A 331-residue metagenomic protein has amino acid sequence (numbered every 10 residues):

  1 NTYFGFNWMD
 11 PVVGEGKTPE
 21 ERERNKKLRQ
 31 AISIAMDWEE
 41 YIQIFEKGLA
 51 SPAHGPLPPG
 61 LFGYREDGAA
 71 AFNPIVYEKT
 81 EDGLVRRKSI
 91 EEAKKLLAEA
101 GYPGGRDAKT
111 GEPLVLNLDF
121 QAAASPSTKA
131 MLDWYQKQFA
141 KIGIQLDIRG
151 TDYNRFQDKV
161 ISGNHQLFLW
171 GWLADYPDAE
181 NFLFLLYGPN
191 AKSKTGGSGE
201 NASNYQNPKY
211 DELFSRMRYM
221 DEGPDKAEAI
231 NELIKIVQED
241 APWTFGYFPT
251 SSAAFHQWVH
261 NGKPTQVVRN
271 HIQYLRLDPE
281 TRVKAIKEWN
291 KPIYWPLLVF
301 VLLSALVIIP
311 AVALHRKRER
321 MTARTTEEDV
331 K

Functional and structural regions predicted by a protein language model:
T2-N7, I34, Q43, G55-P56 (+4 more regions): Structural recognition of the beta-strand scaffold that forms the well-ordered cores of secreted hydrolase catalytic
F4-R24, G63-I90, G105-L114, K159-G163 (+3 more regions): Short, solvent-exposed loop/beta-turn-alpha elements that line the ligand-binding surface or hinge of extracytoplasmic
D10-Q43, Y210-A227: Extended ligand-binding regions for polar small-molecule ligands
Q43-E46, A100-A122, F168-G171, Y219-Q257: Bilobed periplasmic-binding protein-like "clamshell/Venus-flytrap" ligand-binding domains
S51-A100, A122-M131: Structural transition elements
L118, K137-S193, A229: Periplasmic binding protein-like
L303-R318: Alpha-helical transmembrane segments
R320-K331: Cytoplasmic C-terminal tails of single-pass
